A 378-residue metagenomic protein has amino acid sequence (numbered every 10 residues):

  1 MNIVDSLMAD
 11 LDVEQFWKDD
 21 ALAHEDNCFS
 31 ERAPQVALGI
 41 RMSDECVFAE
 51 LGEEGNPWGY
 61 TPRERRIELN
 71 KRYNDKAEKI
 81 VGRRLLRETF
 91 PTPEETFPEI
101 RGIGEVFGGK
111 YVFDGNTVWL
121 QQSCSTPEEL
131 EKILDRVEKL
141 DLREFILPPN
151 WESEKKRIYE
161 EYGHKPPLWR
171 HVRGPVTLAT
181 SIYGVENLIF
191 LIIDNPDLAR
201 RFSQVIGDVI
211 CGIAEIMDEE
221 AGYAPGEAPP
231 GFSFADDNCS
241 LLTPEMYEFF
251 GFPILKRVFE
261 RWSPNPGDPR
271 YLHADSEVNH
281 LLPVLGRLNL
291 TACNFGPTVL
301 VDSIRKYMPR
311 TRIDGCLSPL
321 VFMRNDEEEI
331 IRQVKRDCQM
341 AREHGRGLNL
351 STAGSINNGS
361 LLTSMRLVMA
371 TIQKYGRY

Functional and structural regions predicted by a protein language model:
M1-G55, G59, D141-Y378: Active-site loop segments of alpha/beta catalytic cores
N70: Luminal/periplasmic active-site loops of membrane-embedded glycosylation enzymes
K76-T89, H344-T352: Bilobed periplasmic-binding protein-like "clamshell/Venus-flytrap" ligand-binding domains
G82-E105: N-terminal accessory alpha/beta regions
I100, G104-F113, T117, C124: Acidic (Asp/Glu-rich) sequence patches and key acidic residues that form negatively charged surfaces used
N116-S153: A gly/proline- and charged-residue-enriched helix-loop-helix capping module
